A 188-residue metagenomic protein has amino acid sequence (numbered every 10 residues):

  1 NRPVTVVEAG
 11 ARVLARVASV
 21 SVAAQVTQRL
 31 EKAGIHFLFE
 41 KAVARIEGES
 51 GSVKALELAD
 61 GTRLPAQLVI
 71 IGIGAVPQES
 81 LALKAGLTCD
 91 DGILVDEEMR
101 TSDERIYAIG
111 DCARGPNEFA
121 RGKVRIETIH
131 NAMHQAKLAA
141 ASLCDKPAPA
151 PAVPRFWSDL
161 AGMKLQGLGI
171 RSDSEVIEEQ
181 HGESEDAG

Functional and structural regions predicted by a protein language model:
N1-R45, T128-A132, A152-W157: Rossmann-like dinucleotide-binding cores of NAD(P)H-dependent redox enzymes
A42, G61-T62, M163: Well-ordered beta-strand scaffold positions
R45-S52: Feature captures the FAD/FMN-dependent oxidoreductase FAD-binding
S52, E57, T62-L138: FAD-site-proximal beta/loop scaffold in flavoenzymes
C112-G188: Mid-to-C-terminal Rossmann-like scaffold of FAD/NAD(P)H-dependent oxidoreductases
